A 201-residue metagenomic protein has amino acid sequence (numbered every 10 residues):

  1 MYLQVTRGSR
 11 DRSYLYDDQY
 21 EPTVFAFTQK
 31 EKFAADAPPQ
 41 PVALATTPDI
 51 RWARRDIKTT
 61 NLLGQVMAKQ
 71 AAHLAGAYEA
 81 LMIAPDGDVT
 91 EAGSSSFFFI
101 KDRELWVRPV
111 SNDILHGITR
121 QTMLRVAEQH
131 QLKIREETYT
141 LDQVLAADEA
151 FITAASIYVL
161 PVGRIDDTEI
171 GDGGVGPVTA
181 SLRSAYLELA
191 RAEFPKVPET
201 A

Functional and structural regions predicted by a protein language model:
M1-V5: ATP-grasp fold ATP-binding core
T6, D11-A201: Helix-start/capping segments and mature chain N-termini
